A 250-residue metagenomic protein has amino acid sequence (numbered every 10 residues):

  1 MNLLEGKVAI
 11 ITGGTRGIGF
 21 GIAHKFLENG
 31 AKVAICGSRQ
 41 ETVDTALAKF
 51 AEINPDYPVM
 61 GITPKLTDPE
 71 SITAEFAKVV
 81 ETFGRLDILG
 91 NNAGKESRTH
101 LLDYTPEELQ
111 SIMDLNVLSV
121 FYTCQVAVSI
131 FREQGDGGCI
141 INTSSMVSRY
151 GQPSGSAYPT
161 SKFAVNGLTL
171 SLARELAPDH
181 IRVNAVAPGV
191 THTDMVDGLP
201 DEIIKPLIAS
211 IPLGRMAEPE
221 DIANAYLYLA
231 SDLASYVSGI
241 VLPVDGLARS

Functional and structural regions predicted by a protein language model:
V8, T15-G17: Conserved glycine-rich cofactor-binding loop
H100-L101, T105-Q110, V196, L207: Substrate-binding pocket helix/loop in short-chain dehydrogenase/reductase
L102, Y150-S156, P178-D179, G214 (+1 more regions): Active-site loop immediately N-terminal to the catalytic Tyr-X3-Lys motif of short-chain dehydrogenase/reductase
C124, S161: Active-site helix of classical SDR
S129, R174-P178, S235: Alpha-helical segment proximal to the catalytic Tyr-Lys
S145: Residue(s) in the substrate-gating loop at a strand-loop-helix junction that position the organic substrate next
Y150, Y226-L227, S238-S250: Short C-terminal tail/terminal secondary-structure segment of NAD(P)H-dependent dehydrogenase/reductase domains
